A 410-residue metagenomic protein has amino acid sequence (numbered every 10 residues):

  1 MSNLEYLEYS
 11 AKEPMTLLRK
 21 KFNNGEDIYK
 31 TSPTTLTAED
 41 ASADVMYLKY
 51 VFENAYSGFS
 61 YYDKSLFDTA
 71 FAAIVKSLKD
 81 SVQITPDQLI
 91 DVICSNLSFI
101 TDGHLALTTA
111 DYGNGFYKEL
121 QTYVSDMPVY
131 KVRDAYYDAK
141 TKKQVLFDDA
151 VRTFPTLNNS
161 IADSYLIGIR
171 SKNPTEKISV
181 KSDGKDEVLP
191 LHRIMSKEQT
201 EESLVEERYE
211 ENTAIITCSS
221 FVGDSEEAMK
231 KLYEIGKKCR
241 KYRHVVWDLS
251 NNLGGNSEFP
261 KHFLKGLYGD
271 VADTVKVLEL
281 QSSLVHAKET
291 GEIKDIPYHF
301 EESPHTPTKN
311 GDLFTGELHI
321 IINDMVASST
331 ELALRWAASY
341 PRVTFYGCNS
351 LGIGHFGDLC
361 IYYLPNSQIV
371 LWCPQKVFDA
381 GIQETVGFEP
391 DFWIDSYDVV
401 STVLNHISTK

Functional and structural regions predicted by a protein language model:
M1-V245, L249-L253, E258, H262-K265 (+5 more regions): Flexible, low-complexity junctional segments that flank or bridge functional domains
F67-V75, K79, K309-N310, G387-K410: Extracytoplasmic/peripheral linker and loop segments enriched in polar/acidic and small residues with frequent Thr/Pro
N96, L318, V326-P341: Cysteine-centered nucleophilic/redox motifs
H104-L105, A327, Y340-H355: Short, well-structured beta-strand/strand-turn elements
T217-F221, D248-N252, L278-S282, I321-M325 (+2 more regions): Active-site-proximal beta-strand/loop segments in catalytic clefts of secreted hydrolases
K237-E302, A338: Glycine- and acidic-residue-enriched helix-capping/beta->alpha junction motif
P307-I321: Short, conserved helix/loop micro-motifs enriched in His/Cys and acidic residues
F345-V400: BRCT (BRCA1 C-terminal) domain core and associated BRCT-interaction motifs
